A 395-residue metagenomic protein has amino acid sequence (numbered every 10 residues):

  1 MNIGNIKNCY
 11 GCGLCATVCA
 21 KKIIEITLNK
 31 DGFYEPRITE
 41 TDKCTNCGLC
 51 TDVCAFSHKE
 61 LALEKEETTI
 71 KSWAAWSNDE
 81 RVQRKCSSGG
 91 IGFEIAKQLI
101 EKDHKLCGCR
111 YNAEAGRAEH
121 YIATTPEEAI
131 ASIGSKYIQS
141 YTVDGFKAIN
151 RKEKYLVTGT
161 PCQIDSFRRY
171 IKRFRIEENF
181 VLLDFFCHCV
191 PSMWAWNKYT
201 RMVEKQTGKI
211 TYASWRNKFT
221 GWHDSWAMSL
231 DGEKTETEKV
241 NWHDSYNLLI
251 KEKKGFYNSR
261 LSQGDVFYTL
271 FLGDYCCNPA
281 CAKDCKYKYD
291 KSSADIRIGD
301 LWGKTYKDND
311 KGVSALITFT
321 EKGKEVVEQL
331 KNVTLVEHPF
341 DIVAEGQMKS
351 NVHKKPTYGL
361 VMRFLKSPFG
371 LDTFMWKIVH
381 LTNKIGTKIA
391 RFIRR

Functional and structural regions predicted by a protein language model:
M1-C12, I23-N46, W76, S262-G273: Ferredoxin-like iron-sulfur electron-transfer modules
M1-G4, A16, P36, I385-R391 (+1 more regions): Intrinsic structural disorder
N2, L14-R37, L49-E66, K291 (+1 more regions): Iron-sulfur cluster-binding cysteine motifs and their immediate structural context in ferredoxin-like electron-transfer
C9-C15, C19, C44-C50, C54 (+2 more regions): Short cysteine clusters
H58-R395: Iron-sulfur-associated redox domains of electron-transfer enzymes in respiratory and anaerobic energy metabolism
